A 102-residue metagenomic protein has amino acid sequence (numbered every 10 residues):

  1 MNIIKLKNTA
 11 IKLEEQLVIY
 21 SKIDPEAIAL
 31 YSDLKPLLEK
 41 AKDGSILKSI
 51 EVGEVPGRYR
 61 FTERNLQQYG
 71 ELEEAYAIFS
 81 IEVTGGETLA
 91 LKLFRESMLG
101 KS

Functional and structural regions predicted by a protein language model:
M1-D33, K101: Short terminal alpha-helical segments
M1-N2, K35-G44: Phosphate-binding glycine-rich loops and adjacent basic patches that engage nucleotide phosphates, nucleic-acid
K7-A10, E14, Y31-L38, V55-Y59 (+2 more regions): Generic structural concept
Q16-S21, A41-K48: Secondary-structure edge/capping motif, primarily at the C-terminal ends of alpha-helices and the immediately following
P25-L30, I46-V55: Short, well-ordered alpha-helical segments that carry or flank key catalytic/ligand-binding motifs at enzyme/regulatory
E54-S102: Amphipathic alpha-helical binding modules
